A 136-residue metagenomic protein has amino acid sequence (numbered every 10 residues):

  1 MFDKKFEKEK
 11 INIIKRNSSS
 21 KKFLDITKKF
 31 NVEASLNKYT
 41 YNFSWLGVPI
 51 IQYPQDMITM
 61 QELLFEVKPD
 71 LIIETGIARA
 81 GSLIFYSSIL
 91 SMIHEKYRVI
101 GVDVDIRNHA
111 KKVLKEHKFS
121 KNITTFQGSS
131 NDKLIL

Functional and structural regions predicted by a protein language model:
M1, K15-S18, N31, S35-N37 (+1 more regions): Membrane-proximal envelope and lipid/glycan-remodeling enzymes
M1-T27: N-terminal auxiliary segments of SAM/dcSAM-dependent transferases
E7, I11, K28, S35 (+2 more regions): Short linear sequence elements within intrinsically disordered, low-complexity coil regions
F23, E33-K38, E62-L63, A110-K112: Short amphipathic alpha-helical segments, especially helix-boundary/capping motifs
I26-Q52: Class I SAM-dependent transferase core
L46-L136: S-adenosylmethionine/decaboxylated-SAM
